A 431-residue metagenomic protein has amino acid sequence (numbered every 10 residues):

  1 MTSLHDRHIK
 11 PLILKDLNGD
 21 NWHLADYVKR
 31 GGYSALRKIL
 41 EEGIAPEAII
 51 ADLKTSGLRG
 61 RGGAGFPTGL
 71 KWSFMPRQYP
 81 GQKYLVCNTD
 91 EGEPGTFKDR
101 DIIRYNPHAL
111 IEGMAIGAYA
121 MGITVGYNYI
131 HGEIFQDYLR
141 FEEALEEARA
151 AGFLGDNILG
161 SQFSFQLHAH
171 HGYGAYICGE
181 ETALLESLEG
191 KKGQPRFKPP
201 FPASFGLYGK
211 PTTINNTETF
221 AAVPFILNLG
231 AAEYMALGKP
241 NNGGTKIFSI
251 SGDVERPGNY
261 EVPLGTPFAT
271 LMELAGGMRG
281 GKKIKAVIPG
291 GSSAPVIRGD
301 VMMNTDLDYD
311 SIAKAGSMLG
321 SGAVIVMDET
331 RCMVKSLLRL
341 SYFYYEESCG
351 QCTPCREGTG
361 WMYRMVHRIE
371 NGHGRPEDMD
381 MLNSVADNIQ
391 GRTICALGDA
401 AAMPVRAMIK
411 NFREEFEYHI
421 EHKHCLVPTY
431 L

Functional and structural regions predicted by a protein language model:
M1-D52: Cofactor-/ligand-binding subdomain signature composed of acidic, glycine-rich, tryptophan-containing flexible loops
Y27-S34, N88-D99, P202-L207, S249-V254: Gly-rich Lys/Arg/Thr-decorated short loops/hinges at beta-loop-alpha junctions or inter-strand turns that position
A35-D52, G81-K83, T89, K98-I103 (+5 more regions): Ferredoxin-type iron-sulfur electron-transfer modules in oxidoreductases and energy-metabolism complexes
L53-F74, G174-E186, G190-K192, Y345-E357 (+1 more regions): Conserved phosphate/anionic-ligand binding catalytic regions in large, soluble enzymes, centered on
A64, G69-W72, T96-D99, Y138-E143 (+8 more regions): Short acidic, glycine/serine/threonine-rich loops at helix termini
N106-A120: Histidine-anchored nucleotide/phosphate-binding helix
G113-G117, P263-G281: Short amphipathic, charge-patterned alpha-helical segments
Y138-L264, G276: Hydrophobic alpha-helical positions that pack around
